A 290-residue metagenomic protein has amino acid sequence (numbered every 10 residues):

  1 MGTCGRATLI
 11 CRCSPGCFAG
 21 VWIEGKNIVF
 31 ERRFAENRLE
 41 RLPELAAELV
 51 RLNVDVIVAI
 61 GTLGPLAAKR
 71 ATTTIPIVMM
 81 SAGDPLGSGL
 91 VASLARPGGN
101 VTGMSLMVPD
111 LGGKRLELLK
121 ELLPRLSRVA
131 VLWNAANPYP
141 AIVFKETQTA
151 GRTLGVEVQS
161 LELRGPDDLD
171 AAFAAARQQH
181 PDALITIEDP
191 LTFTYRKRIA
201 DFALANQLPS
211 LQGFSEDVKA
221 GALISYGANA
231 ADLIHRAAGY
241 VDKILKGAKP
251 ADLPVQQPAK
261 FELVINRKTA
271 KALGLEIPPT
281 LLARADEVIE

Functional and structural regions predicted by a protein language model:
M1-E290: Short hydrophobic alpha-helices and adjacent helix-cap/hinge residues
